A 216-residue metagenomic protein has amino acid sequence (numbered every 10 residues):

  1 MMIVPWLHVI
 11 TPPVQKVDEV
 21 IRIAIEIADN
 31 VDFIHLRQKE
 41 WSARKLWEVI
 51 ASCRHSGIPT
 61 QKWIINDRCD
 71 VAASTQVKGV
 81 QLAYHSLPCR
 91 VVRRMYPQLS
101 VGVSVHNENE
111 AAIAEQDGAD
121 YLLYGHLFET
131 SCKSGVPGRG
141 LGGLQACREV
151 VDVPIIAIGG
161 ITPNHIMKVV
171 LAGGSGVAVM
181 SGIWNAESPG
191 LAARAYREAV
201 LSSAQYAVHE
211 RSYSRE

Functional and structural regions predicted by a protein language model:
M1-Y121, A146, D152-V153, T162-M167 (+2 more regions): Conserved N-terminal beta1-alpha1 strand-loop-helix module at the mouth
D70, G142, A178: Active-site phosphate/pyrophosphate-handling residues
A72, F128-S134: A short acidic, helix-capping loop that chelates divalent metal ions and anchors anionic groups
F128-E129, I161-P163: Short acidic/polar capping segments at secondary-structure boundaries
K133-R139, L144-Q145: Substrate-recognition "cap/lid" segment bordering the active-site pocket of phosphatases
G174-G182: Short, electropositive alpha-helical surface patch
